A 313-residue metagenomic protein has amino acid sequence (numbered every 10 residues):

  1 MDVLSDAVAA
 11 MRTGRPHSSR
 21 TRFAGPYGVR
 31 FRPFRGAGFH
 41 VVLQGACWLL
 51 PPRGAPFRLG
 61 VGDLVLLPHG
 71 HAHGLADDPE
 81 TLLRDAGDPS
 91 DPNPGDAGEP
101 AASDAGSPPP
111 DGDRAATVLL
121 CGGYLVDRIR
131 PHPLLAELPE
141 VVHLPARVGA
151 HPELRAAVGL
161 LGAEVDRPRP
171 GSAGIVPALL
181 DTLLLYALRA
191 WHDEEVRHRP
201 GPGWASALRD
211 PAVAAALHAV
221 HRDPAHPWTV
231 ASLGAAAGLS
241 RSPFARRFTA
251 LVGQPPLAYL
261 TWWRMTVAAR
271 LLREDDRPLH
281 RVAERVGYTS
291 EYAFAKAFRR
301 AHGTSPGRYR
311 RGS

Functional and structural regions predicted by a protein language model:
M1-D2, R311-S313: Actinobacteria-biased recognition of intrinsically disordered, low-complexity terminal regions
M1-L64, H71-P110: Generic protein-terminus/edge-of-domain signal
V42, V220-D223, L271-L272: Short helix-to-turn junction characteristic of helix-turn-helix DNA-binding domains, especially the helix
P56, P227, D276-R277, Y292: Residue at a beta-strand N-cap/secondary-structure junction
E99-R130: Alpha-helix-centered segments that form part of catalytic cores
L120-H132, E137-H218: An amphipathic alpha-helical interaction segment
T182, Y186-H192, A215-T266, A283-G312: Basic/polar phosphate-binding segments, predominantly the helix-turn-helix DNA-binding elements of transcriptional
